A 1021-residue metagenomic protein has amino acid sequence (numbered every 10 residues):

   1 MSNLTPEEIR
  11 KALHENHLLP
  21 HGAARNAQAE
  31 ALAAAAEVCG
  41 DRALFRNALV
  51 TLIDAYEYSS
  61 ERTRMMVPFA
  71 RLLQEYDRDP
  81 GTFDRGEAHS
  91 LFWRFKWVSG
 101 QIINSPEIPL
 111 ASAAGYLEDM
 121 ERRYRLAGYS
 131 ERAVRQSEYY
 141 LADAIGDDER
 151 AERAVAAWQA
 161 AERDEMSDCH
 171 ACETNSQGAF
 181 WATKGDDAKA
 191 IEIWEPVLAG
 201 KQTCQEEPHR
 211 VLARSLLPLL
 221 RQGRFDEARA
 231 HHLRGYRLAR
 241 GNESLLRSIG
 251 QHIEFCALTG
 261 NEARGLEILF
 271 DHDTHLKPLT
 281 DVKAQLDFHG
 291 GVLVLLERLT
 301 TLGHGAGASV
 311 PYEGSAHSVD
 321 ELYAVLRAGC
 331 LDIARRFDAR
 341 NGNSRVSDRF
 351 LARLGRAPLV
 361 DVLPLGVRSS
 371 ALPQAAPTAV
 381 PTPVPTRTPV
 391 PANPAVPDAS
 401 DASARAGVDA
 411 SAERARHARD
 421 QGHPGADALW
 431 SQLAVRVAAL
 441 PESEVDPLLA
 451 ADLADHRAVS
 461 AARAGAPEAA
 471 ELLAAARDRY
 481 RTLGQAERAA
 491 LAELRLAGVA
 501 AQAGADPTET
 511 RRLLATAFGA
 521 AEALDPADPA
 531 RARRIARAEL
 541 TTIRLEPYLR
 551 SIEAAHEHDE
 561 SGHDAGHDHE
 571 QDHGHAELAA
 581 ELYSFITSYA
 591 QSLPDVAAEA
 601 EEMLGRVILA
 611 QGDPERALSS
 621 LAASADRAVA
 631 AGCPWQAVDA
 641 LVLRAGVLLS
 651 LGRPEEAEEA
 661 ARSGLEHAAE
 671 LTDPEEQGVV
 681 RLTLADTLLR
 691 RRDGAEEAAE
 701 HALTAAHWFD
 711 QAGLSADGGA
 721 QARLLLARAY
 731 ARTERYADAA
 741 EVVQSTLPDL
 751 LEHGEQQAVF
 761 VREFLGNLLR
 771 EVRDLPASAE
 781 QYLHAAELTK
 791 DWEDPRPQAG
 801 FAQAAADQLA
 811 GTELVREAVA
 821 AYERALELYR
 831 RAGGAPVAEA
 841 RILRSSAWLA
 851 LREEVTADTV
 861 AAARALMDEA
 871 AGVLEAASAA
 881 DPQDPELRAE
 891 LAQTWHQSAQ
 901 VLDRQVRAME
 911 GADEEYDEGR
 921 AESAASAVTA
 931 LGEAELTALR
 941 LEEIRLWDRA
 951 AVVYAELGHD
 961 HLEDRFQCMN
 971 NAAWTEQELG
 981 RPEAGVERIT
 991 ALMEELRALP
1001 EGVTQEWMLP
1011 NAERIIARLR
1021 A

Functional and structural regions predicted by a protein language model:
N3, A43, Y129, D168 (+19 more regions): Residue signature of alpha-solenoid helical repeat architecture, marking inter-repeat boundaries and helix-start
E7-R10, N47, E87-R94, R132-Q136 (+20 more regions): Residue register of alpha-helical TPR repeats
A12-E15, L32, L52, F92-Q101 (+34 more regions): Structural register within alpha-helical repeat arrays
N16, A36, Y56, A142 (+21 more regions): Residue at a conserved register position within TPR or TPR-like alpha-solenoid repeats
L19, C39, S59, E107 (+22 more regions): Structural motif corresponding to the intra-repeat A-B loop/turn of tetratricopeptide repeats
R25, M65, A113, A151 (+18 more regions): Single-residue signature of alpha-solenoid repeat helices
E30-E37, A70-G81, L117-R125, V155-R163 (+18 more regions): Amphipathic alpha-helical segments of tetratricopeptide repeats
L276-E442, G911-T937, R945-V952, G958-A1021: C-terminal non-catalytic interaction modules
